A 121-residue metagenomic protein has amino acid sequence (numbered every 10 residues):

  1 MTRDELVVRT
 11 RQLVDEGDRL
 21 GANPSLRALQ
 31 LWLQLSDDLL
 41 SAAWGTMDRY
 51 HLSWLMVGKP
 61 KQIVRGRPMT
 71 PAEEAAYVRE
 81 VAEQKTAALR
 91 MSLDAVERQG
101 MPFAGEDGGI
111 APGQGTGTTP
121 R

Functional and structural regions predicted by a protein language model:
M1-M101: Charged interaction/catalytic cores of defense and host-pathogen modules
V96-R121: Surface-exposed beta-loop interaction hotspot
